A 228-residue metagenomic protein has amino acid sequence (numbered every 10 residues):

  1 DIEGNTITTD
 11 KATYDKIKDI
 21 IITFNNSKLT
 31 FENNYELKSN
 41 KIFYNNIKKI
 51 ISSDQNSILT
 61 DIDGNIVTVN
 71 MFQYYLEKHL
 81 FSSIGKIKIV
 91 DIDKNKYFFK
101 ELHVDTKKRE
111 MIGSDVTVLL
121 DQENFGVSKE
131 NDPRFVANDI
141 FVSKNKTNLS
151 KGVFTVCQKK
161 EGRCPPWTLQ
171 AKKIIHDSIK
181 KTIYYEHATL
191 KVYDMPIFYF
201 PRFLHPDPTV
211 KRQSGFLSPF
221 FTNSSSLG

Functional and structural regions predicted by a protein language model:
D1-G228: Structural signature for solvent-exposed beta-strand/loop edge elements and short helix-capping sites, enriched
